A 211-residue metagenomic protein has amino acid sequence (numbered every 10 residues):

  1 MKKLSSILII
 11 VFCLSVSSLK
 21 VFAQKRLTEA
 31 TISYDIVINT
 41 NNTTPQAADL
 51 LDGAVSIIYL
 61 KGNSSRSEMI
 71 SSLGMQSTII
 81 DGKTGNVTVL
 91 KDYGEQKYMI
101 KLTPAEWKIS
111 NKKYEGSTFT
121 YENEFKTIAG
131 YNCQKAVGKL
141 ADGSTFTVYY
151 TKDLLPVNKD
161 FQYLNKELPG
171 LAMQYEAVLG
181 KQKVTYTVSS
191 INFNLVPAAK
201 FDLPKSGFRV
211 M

Functional and structural regions predicted by a protein language model:
M1-L27: Bacterial Sec-dependent N-terminal signal peptides
K25-M211: Extended soluble regions of mature proteins
